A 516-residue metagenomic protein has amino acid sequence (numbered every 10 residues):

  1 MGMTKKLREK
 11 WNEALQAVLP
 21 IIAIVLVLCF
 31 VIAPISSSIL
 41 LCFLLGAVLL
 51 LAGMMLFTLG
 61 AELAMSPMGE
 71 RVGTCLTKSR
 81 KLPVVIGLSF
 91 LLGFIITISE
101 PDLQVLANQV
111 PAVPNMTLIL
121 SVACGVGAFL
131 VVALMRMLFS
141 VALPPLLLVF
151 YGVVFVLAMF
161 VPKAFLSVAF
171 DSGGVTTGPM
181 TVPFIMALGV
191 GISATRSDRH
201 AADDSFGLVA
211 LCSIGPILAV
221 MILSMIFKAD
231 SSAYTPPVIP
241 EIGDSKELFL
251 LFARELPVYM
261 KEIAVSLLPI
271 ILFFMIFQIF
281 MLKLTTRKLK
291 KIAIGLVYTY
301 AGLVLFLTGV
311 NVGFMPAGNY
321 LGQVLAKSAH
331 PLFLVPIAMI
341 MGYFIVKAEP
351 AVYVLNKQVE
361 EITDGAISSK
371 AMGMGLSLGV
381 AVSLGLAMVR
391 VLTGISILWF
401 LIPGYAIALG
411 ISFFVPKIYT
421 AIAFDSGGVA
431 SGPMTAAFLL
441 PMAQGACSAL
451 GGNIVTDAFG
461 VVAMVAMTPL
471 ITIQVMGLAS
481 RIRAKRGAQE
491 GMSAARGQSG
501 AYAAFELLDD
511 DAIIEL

Functional and structural regions predicted by a protein language model:
M1-L59, T74-C75, G173, M186 (+5 more regions): Signature of multi-pass transmembrane helix bundles
A17, F43-M55, A112-C124, D171-I185 (+5 more regions): Structural signature of hydrophobic alpha-helical transmembrane segments
I21-V25, G53, K81-S89, V149-F160 (+8 more regions): Small-residue-rich segments of transmembrane alpha-helices in multi-pass membrane proteins, especially helix faces
L41-C42, G60, A107-I119, R136-G152 (+7 more regions): Transmembrane helix-loop boundary segments of multi-pass membrane transporters
E62-R80, V105-P111, F314-A329, A351-I367 (+1 more regions): Flexible loop linkers connecting adjacent transmembrane helices in multi-pass alpha-helical membrane transporters
L82-V153, P331-S412: Helix-loop-helix junctions within the multi-pass membrane cores of secondary transporters/permeases
L130, L134-S140, F165, V190-D204 (+4 more regions): Alpha-helical transmembrane segments
F160-V168, A219-K228, F306-G313, G385-L386 (+1 more regions): Hydrophobic alpha-helical transmembrane segments in multi-pass integral membrane proteins
